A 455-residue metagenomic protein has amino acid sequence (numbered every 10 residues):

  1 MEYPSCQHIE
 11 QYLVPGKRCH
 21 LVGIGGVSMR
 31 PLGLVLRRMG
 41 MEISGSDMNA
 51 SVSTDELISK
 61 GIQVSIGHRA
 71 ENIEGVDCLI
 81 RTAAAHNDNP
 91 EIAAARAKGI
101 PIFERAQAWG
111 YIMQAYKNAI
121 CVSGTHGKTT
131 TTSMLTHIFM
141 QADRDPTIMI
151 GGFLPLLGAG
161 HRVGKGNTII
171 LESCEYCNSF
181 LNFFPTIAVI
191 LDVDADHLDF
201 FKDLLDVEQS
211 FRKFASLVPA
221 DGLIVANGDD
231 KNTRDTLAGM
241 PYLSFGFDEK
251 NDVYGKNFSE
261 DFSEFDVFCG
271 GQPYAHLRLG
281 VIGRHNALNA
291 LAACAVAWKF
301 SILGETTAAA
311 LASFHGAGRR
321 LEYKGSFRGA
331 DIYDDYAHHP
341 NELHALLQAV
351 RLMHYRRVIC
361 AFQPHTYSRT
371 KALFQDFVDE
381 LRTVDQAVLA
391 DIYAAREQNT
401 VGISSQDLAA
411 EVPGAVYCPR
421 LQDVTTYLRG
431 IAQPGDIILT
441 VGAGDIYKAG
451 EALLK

Functional and structural regions predicted by a protein language model:
M1-E104, A108, L223, Y254-K256 (+1 more regions): N-terminal leader/targeting and accessory segments in enzymes
Y3-P4, Y12-H20, S28, L32-V35 (+4 more regions): Nucleotide phosphate-binding/pyrophosphate-handling subdomain across enzymes that bind or process nucleotide phosphates
E10, L32-M41, I58, N72 (+4 more regions): Phosphate-binding loop of NTP-binding sites
M41-M48, I224-G228, C360-Q363, V384-A394: Short internal beta-strands
S46-D47, S65-H68, F103-G110, M149-I150 (+4 more regions): Beta-strand->loop->alpha-helix junctions that form or flank phosphate-binding loops in nucleotide-handling enzymes
I73-C78, N167, P434-D436: Short acidic/histidine-rich motifs immediately flanking catalytic phosphotransfer sites in two-component signaling
V378-P434: C-terminal helical cap/extension that packs against the catalytic core of soluble nucleotide-cofactor enzymes
